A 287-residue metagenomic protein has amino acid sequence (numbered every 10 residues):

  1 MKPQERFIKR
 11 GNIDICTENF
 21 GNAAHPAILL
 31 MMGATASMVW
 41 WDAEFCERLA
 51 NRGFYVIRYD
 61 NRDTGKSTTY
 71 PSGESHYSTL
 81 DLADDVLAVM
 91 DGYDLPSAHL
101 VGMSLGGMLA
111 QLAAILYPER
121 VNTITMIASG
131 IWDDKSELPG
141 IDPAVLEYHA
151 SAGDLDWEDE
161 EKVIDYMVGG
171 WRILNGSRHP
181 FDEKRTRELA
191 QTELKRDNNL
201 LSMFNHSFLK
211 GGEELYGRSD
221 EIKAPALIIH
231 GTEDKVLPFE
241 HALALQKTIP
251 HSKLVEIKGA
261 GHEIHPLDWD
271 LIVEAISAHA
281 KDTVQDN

Functional and structural regions predicted by a protein language model:
I13-T69: Conserved HGGG/HGGXW glycine-rich cap/lid loop of the alpha/beta-hydrolase fold
L80-A98: Conserved acidic catalytic loop of the alpha/beta-hydrolase fold
G107-P118, I124: Short glycine-enriched nucleophile-adjacent loop and the immediately C-terminal alpha-helix near the catalytic center
T123-W157: Flexible "cap/lid" loop of the alpha/beta hydrolase fold
A144-G217, A224, A244: Alpha/beta-hydrolase
I222, I228-H230: Short beta-strand/loop motif that positions the catalytic acidic residue of the alpha/beta-hydrolase fold
K235-H241: Conserved alpha/beta-hydrolase "acid-adjacent" motif
S252-N287: Catalytic active-site module of serine/aspartate enzymes centered on a nucleophile-bearing elbow/loop
